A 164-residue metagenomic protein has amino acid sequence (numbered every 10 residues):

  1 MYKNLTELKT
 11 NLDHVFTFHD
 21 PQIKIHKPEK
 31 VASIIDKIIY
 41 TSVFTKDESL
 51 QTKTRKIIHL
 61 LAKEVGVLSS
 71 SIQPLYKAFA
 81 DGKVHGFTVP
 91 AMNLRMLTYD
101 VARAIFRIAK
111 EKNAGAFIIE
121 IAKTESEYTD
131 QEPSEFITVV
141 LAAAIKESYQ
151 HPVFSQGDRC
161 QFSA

Functional and structural regions predicted by a protein language model:
M1-G157, S163-A164: Alpha/beta catalytic barrel-like cores
